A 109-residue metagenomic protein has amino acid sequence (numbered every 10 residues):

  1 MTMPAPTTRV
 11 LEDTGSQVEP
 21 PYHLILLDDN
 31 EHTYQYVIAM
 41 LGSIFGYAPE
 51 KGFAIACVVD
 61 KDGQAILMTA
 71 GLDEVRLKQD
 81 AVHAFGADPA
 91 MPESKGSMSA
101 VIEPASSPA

Functional and structural regions predicted by a protein language model:
M1-A109: Terminal domain-initiation and capping elements
